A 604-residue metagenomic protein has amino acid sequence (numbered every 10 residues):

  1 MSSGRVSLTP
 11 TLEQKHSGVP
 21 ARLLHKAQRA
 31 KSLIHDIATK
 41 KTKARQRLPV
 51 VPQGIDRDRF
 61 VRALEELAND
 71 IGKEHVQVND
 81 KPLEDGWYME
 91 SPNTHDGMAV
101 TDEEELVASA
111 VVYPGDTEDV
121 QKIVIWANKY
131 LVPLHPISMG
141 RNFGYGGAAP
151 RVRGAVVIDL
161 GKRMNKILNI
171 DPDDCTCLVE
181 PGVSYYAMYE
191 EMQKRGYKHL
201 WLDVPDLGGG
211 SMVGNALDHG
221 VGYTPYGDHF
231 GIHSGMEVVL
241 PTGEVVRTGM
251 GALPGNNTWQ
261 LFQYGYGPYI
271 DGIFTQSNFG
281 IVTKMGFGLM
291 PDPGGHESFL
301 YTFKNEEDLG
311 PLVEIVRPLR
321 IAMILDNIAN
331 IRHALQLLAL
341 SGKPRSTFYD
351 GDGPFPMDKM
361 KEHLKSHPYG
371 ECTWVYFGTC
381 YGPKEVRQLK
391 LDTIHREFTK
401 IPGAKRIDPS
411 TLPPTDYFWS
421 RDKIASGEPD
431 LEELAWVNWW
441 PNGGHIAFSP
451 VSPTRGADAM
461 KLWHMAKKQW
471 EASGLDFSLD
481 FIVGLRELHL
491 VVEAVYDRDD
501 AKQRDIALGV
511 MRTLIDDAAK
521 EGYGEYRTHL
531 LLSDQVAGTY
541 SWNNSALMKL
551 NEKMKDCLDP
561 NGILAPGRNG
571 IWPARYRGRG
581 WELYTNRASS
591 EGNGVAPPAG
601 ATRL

Functional and structural regions predicted by a protein language model:
S2, T11, H16-D56, K73 (+8 more regions): Conserved glycine-rich FAD pyrophosphate-binding loop
E65-A99: Conserved oxyanion/phosphate-binding beta-strand-loop segments in alpha/beta enzyme cores
E65-K73, K129-V132, Q193-K198, V238-V245 (+9 more regions): Generic secondary-structure signature for well-ordered alpha-helical cores
H75-D80, Y113, L134-S138, I158-L160 (+9 more regions): General beta-strand structural signal in soluble alpha/beta enzymes
H95-E104, A148-S184, Y223-P225, L289-M290: Glycine-/small-residue-rich beta-strand-loop submotif within the FAD-binding core of flavoenzymes
G154-L160, N165-I167, G222-H229, D350-M360 (+2 more regions): Acidic, His- and aromatic-enriched active-site or binding-groove loops in soluble protein domains that engage sugars
I167-I170, V179-P318, A322, Y584 (+1 more regions): FAD-binding subdomain of flavoenzyme oxidoreductases
I270-D271, G286-F287, E297-D308, L312-S426: C-terminal cap/substrate-recognition region of VAO/PCMH-type FAD-linked oxidoreductases
